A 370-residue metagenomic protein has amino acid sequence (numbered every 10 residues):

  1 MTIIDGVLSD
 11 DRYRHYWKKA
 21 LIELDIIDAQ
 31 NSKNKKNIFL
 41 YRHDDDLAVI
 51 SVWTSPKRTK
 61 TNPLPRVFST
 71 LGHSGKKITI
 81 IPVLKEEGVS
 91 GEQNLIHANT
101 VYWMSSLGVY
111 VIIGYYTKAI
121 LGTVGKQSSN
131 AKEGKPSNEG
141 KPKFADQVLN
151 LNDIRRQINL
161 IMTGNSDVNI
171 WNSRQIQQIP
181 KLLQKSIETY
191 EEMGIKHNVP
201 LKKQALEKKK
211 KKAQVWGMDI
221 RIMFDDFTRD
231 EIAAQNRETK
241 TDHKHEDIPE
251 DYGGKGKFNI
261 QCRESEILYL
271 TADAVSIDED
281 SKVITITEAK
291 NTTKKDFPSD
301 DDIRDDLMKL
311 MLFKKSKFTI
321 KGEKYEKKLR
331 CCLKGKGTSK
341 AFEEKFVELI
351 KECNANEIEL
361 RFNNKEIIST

Functional and structural regions predicted by a protein language model:
M1-K212: Terminal, charged accessory segments of proteins
M1-T2, V7, A20, R221-F224 (+1 more regions): Extended repeat-based interaction scaffolds and adjacent low-complexity, acidic/S/T/P-biased segments that form broad
H43, S51-N62, V89-N94, T241-S281: Active-site metal-binding core of divalent-cation-utilizing nuclease and nuclease-like domains
I260-R263, K294-D305: Short, contiguous acidic/charged loop-to-helix segments that flank catalytic cores in large enzymes
A272-D278, V283-D296: Conserved catalytic cores of phosphodiester-cleaving nucleases, focusing on short active-site segments
D296-D302, K315-F342: Nucleic-acid nuclease catalytic cores
R304-K314, A341-L349: Well-ordered, non-membrane alpha-helical segments in soluble/globular domains
A341-T370: Polybasic (Lys/Arg-rich)
